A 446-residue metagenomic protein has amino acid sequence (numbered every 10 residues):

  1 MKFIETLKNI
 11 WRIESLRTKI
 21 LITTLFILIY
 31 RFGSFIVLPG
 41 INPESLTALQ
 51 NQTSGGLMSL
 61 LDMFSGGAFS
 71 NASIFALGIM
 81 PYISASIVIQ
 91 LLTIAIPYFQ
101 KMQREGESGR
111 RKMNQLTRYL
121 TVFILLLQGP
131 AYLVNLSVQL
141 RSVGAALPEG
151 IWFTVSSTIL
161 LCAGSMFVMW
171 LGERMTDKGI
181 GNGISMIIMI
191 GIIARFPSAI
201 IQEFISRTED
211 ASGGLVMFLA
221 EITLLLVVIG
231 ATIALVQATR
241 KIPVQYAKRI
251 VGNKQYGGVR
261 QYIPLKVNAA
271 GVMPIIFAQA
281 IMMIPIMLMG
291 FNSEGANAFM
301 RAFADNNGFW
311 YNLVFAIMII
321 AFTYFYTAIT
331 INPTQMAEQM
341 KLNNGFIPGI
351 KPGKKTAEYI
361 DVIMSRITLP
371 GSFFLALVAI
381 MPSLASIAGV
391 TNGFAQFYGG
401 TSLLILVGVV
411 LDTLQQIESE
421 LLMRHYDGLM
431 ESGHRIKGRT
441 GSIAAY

Functional and structural regions predicted by a protein language model:
M1-Q103, S108-Y446: N-terminal cationic and glycine-rich segments that engage phosphates or anionic surfaces
